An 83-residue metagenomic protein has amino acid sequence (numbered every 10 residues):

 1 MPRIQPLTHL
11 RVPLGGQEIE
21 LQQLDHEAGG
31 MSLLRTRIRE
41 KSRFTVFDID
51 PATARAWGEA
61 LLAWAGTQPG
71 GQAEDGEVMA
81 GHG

Functional and structural regions predicted by a protein language model:
M1-G83: Positively charged, low-complexity terminal tracts and the immediately adjacent first secondary-structure elements
